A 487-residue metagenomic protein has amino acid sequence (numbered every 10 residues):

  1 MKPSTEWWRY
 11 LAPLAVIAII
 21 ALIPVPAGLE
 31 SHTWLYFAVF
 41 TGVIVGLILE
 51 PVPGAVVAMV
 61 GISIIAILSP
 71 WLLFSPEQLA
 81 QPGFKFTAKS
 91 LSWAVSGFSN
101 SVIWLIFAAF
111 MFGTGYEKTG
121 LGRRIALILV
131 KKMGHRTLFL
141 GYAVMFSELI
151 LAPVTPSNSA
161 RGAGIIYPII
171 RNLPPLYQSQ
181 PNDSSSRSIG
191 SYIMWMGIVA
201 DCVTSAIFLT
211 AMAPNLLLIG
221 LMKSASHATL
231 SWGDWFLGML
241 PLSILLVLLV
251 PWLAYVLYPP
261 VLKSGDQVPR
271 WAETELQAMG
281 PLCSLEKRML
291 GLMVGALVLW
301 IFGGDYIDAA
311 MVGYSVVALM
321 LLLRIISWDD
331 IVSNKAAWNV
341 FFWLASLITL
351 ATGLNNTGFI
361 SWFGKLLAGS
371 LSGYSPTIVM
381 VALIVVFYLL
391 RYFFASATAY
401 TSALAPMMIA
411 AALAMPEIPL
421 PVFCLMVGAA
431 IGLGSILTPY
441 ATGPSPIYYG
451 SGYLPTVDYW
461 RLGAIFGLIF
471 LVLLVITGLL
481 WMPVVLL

Functional and structural regions predicted by a protein language model:
M1-L22, K118, N158-G162, Y177-G280 (+2 more regions): Juxtamembrane and boundary regions of transmembrane helices in multi-pass small-molecule transporters and channels
K2-T5, A27-W34, L47-P51, A88-S101 (+6 more regions): Interfacial loop-to-helix junctions that mark the boundaries of transmembrane helices in multi-pass membrane
V25-L29, P51-V56, I67-A94, G115-I125 (+2 more regions): Transmembrane alpha-helix boundary signature
P26-S31, T41-V60, S69-P70, A94 (+5 more regions): Flexible hinge motifs at transmembrane-helix junctions and intramembrane kinks/re-entrant loops in multi-pass membrane
G28-F37, S99-A108, D308-V317, L367-V379 (+2 more regions): Structural signature of hydrophobic alpha-helical transmembrane segments
V45-P53, S147-S157, I198-L209, W300-G304 (+2 more regions): Transmembrane alpha-helix interface/packing and boundary motifs in multi-pass membrane proteins, characterized by
V56, S90-G120, I150, D330-W362 (+2 more regions): Core transmembrane alpha-helical segments of multi-pass membrane transporters/permeases
I106, L138-A152, Q178-T204, L230-G238 (+2 more regions): Alpha-helical transmembrane segments of multi-pass membrane proteins
